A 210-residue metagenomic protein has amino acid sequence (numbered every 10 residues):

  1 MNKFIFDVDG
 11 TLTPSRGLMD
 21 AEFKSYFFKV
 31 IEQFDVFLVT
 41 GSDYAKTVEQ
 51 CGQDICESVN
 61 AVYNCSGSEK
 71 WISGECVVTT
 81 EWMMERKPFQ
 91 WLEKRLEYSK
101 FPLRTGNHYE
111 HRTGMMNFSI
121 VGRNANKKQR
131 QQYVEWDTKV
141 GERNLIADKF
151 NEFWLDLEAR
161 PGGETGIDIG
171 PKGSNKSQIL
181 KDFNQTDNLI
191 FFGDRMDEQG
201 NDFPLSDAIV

Functional and structural regions predicted by a protein language model:
N2-I5, E22-F34, F153, L205: A short, Lys/Arg-enriched amphipathic alpha-helix followed by its capping loop at the start of a domain
N2-L18, L38, L180, D202: Asp-based phosphoryl-transfer active-site loop
K3, D35, A61, N188-I190: Structural motif
V8, L18, F191-F192, D197: Conserved cytosolic headpiece of P-type ATPases
L18-H108: Active-site phosphate-binding/coordination module
K46-E49, I179, N201-P204: Phosphate- and divalent-cation-binding pockets in alpha/beta enzyme and binding domains that engage nucleotide-derived
P102-I190, M196-E198: Conserved acidic, metal-coordinating active-site core of Asp-based, Mg2+-dependent phosphoryl-transfer enzymes
T186, Q199-V210: Asp-based, Mg2+/Mn2+-dependent phosphohydrolase catalytic module
